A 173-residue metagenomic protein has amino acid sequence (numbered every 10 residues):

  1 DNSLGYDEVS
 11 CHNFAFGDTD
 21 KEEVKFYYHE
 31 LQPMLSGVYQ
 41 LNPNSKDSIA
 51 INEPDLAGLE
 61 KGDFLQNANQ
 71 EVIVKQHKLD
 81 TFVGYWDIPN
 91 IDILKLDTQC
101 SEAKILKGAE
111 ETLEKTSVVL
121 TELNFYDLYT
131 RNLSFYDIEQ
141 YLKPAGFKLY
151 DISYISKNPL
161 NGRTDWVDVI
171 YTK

Functional and structural regions predicted by a protein language model:
D1-K173: Phosphate/nucleotide-binding beta-alpha loop and adjacent structural elements of enzyme active sites
